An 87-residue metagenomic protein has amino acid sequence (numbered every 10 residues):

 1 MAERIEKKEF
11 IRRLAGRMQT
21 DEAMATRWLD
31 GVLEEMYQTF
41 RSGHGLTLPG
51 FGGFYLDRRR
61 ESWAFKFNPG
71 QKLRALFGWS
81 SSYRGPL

Functional and structural regions predicted by a protein language model:
M1-L87: Strongly charged
